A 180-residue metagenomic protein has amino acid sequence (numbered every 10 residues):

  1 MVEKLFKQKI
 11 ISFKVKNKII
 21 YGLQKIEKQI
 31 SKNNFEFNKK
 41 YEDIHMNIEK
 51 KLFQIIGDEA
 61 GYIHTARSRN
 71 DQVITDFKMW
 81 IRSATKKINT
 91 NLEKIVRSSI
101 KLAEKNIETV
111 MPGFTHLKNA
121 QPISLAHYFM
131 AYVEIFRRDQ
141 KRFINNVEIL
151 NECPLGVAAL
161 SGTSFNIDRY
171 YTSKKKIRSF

Functional and structural regions predicted by a protein language model:
M1-G162, N166-F180: A helix-coil-helix interface module used to build multimeric assemblies and to scaffold catalytic/cofactor sites
